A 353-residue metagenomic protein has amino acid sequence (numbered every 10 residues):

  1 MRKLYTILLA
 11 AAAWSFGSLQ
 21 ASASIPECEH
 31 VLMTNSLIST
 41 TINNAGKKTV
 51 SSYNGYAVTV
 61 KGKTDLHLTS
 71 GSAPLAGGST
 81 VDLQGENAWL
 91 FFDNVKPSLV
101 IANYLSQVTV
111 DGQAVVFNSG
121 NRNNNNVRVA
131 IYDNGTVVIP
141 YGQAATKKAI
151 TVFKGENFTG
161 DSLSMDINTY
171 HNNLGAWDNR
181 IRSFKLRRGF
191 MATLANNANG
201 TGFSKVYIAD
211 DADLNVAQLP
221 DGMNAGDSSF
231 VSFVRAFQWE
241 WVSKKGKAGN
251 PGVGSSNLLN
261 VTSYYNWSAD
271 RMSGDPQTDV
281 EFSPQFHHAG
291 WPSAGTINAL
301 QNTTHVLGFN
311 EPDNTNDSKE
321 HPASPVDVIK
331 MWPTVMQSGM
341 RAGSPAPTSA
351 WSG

Functional and structural regions predicted by a protein language model:
M1-A21: Gram-negative bacterial Sec-dependent N-terminal signal peptides
I25-T41, G249-G252: Short N-terminal segments immediately surrounding and downstream of signal-peptide cleavage
C28-E29, S36-I38, G46-K48, N54-Y56 (+10 more regions): The right-handed parallel beta-helix/beta-solenoid scaffold, focusing on the short coil/turn and N-cap positions
K61-S98, T201-G202, H288, T296-E311: Mid-chain, structured segments of secreted extracytoplasmic proteins
W89, Y104-G246, L259-N260, R271: Compact beta-sheet-dominated domain cores in extracellular/mature segments
K244-V306: N-terminal carbohydrate-binding/catalytic regions of secreted carbohydrate-active enzymes
R271-G295, S324-G353: Noncatalytic carbohydrate-binding groove/subsite architecture in carbohydrate-active enzymes
L300-A323, R341-W351: Active-site groove signature of glycoside hydrolases
